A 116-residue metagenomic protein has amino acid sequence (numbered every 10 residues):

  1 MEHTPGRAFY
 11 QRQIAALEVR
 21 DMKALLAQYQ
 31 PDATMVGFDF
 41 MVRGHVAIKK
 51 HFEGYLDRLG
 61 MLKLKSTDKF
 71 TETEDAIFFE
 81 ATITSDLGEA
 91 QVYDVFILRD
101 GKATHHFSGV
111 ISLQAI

Functional and structural regions predicted by a protein language model:
M1-P5, Q11, A15, V36 (+1 more regions): A beta-strand edge to alpha-helix "cap/lid" segment located at domain peripheries
L17-R20, D39: Conserved short acidic donor-positioning loop in nucleotide-sugar-dependent glycosyltransferases
V19-D32: Short, well-ordered alpha-helical segments enriched in acidic and aromatic residues
A33, F40-M41: Short active-site-proximal "capping" loops at secondary-structure junctions
V42-K50: Short beta-edge strand/loop motif at the mouth of beta-sheet-based domains
